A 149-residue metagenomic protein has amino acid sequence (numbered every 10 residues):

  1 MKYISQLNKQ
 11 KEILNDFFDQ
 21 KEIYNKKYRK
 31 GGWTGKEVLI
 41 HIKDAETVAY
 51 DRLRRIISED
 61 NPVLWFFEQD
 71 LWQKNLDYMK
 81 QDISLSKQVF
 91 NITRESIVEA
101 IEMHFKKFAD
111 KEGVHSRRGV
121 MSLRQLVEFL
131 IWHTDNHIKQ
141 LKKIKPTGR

Functional and structural regions predicted by a protein language model:
M1-Y3, K30: Short, charged, low-complexity loops and linkers
K2, E37, H41, L85: Conserved aromatic-histidine-acidic binding/catalytic patches
I4-Q10, N15-D19, Q73-D110, L130: Acidic/histidine-rich alpha-helical segments that form the ligand environment of transition-metal centers
Y24-Q69, E112-R149: Short, contiguous alpha-helical
